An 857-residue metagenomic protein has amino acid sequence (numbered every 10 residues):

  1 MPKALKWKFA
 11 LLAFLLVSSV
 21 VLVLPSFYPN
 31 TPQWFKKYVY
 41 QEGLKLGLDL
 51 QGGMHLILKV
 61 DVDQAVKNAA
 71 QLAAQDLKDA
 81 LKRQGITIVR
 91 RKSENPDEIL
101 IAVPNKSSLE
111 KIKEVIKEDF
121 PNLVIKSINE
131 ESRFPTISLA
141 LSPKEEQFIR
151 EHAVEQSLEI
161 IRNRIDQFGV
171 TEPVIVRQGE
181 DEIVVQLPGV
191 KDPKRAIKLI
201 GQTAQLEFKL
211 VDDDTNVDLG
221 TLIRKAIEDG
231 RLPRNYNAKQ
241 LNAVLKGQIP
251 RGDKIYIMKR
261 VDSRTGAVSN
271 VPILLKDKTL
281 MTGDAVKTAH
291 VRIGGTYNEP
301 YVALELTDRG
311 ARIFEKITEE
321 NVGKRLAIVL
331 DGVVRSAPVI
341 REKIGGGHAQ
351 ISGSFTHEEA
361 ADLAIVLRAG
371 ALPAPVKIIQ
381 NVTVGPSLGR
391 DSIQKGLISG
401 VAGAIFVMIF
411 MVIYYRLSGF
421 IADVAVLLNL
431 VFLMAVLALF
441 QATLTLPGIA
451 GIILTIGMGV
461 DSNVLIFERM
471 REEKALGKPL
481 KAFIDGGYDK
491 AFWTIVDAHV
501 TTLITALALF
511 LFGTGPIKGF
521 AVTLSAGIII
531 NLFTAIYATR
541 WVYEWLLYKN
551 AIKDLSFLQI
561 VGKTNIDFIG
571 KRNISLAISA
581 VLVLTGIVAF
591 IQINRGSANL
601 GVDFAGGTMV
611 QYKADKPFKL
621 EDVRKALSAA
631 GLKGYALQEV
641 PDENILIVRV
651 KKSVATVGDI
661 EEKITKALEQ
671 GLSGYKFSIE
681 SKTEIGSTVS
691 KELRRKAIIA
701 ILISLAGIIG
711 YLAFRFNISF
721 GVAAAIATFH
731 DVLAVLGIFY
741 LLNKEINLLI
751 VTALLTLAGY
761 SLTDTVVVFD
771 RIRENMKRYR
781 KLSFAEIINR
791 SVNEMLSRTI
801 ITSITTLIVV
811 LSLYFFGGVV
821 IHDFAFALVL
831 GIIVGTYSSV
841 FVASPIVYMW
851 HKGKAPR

Functional and structural regions predicted by a protein language model:
M1-G52, A80, S132-F134, I569-I593: Hydrophobic alpha-helical transmembrane signal-anchor segments
P2-A4, V302-A303, T307-I328, R390-P447 (+3 more regions): Interfacial segments of transmembrane alpha-helices in multi-pass membrane proteins
L11-S19, F420-Q441, I452-G459, P516 (+4 more regions): Small-residue-enriched core segments of transmembrane alpha-helices in multipass membrane transport and channel
L24, V62-I340, K691: Non-transmembrane, solvent-exposed regions of membrane trafficking/translocation machinery
G347-Q350, E358-A402, T656, E662-I703: Juxtamembrane "pre-transmembrane" interface segments
S387-V407, M458, A475-T514, D567 (+6 more regions): Pore- and gate-forming transmembrane helices of large, multi-pass membrane proteins
F406-Y415, F432-T443, V496-A538, Y711-F714 (+1 more regions): Hydrophobic, glycine/alanine-rich multi-pass transmembrane helices and their short helix-loop junctions in large
G457-V500, E544-A551, K744-T802, V842 (+1 more regions): Cytosolic juxtamembrane regions of multi-pass inner-membrane proteins
